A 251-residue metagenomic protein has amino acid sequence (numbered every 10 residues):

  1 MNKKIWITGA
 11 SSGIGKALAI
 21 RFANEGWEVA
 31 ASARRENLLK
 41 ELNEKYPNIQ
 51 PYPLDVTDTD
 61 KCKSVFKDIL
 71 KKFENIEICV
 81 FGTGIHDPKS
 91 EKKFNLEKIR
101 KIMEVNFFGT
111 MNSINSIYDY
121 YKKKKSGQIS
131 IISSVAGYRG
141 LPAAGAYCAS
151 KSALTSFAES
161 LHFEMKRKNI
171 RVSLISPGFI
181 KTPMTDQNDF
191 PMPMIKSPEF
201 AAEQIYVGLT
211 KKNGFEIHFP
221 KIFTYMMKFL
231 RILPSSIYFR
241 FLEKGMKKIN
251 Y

Functional and structural regions predicted by a protein language model:
S11-S12: Conserved glycine-rich cofactor-binding loop
E25-E41: Conserved glycine-rich Rossmann-like NAD(P)H-binding loop of the short-chain dehydrogenase/reductase
G82-D87: Conserved NAD(P)H cofactor-binding loop of Rossmann-fold oxidoreductase domains
S90-E91, N95-M103: Substrate-binding pocket helix/loop in short-chain dehydrogenase/reductase
I114, S150: Active-site helix of classical SDR
S134: Residue(s) in the substrate-gating loop at a strand-loop-helix junction that position the organic substrate next
L174, F190-Y225: C-terminal helical subdomain
